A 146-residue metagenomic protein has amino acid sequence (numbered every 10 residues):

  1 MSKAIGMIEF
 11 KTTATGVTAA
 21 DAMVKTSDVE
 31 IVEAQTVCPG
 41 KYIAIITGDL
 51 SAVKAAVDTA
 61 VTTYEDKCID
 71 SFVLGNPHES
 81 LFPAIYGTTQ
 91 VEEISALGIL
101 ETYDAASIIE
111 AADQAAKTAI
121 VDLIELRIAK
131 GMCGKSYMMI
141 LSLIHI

Functional and structural regions predicted by a protein language model:
M1-M7, T12-A20, S27-Y42, T47-K130: Positively charged, small/polar-rich N-terminal and surface patches that mediate targeting and assembly and bind
A44-D49, S136-S142: Short, well-ordered beta-strand segments in beta-rich or mixed alpha/beta enzyme and ligand-binding folds
I144-I146: Conserved small/polar residues in nucleotide/adenosyl-binding loops
